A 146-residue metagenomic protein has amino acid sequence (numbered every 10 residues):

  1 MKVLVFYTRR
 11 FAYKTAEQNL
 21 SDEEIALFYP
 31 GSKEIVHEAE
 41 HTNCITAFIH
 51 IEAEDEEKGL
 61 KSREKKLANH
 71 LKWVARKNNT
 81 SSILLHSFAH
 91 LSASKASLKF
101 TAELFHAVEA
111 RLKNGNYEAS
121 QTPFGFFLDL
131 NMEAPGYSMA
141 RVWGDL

Functional and structural regions predicted by a protein language model:
M1-L20, C44, M132-L146: Non-catalytic terminal extensions that flank enzyme cores
R9-K77: Conserved mixed alpha/beta catalytic, RNA-binding, or beta-rich assembly cores of soluble enzyme, regulatory
R10-A12, A53, A89-L91, P123-L128: Active-site-proximal loop/turn and secondary-structure-junction residues that shape catalytic pockets, frequently
G59-R63, A96-E103: Alpha-helix N-cap and loop-to-helix initiation/capping positions
K77-S82, E118-S120: Flexible, glycine/charged-enriched surface loops at secondary-structure junctions
N79-K95: Short glycine-rich, basic-tinged beta-strand/loop micro-motifs
A93-L98, R111: Phosphate/ribose-phosphate-bearing ligand recognition and processing surfaces, centered on ADP-ribose/NAD(+/P+) systems
A102-L146: Divalent-metal-activated hydrolytic enzyme cores
